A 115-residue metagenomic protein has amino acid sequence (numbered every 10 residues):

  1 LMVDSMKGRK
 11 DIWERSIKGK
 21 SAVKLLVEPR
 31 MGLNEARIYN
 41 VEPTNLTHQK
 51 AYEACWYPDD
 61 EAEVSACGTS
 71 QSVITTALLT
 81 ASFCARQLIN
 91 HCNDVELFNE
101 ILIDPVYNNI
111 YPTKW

Functional and structural regions predicted by a protein language model:
L1-V3: Short, well-ordered secondary-structure micro-motifs within conserved domains or adaptor modules
S5-W115: Glycine-rich phosphate/adenylate-binding loop
